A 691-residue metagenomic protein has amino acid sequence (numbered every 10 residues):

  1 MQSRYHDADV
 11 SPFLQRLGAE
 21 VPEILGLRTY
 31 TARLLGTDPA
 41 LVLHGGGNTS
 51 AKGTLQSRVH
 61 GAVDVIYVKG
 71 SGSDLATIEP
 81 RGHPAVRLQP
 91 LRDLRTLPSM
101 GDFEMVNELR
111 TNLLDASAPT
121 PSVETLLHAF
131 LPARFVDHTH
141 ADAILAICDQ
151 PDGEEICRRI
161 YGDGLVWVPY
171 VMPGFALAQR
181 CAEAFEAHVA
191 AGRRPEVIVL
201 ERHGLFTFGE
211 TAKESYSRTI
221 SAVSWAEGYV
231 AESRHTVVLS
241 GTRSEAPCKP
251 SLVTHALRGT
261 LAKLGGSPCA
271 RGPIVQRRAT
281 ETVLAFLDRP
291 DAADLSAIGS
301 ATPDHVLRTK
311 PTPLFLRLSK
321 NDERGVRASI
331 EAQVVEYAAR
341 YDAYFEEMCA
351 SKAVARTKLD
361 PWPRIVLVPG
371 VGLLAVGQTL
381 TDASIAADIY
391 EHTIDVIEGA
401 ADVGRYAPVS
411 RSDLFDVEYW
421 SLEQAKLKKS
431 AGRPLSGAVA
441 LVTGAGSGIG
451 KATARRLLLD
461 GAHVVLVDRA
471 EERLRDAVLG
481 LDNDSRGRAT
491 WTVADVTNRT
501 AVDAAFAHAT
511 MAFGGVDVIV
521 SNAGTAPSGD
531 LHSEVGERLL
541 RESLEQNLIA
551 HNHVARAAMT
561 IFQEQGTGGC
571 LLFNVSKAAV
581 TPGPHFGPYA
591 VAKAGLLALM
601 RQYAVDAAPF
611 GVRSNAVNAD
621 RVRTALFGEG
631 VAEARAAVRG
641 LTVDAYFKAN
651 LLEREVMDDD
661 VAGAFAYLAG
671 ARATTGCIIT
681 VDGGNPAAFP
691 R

Functional and structural regions predicted by a protein language model:
M1-A440, A452: Glycine-rich flexible loops
F513, R654-V681, P686: C-terminal substrate-recognition "lid" of short-chain dehydrogenase/reductases
T525, G536-N552, L572, L596 (+2 more regions): Catalytic Tyr-X3-Lys loop
A526-R541, E564, H585-P588: Conserved mid-core segment of classical short-chain dehydrogenase/reductases
A555, A592, M600: Active-site helix of classical SDR
T560, V605-D606: Alpha-helical segment proximal to the catalytic Tyr-Lys
S576: Residue(s) in the substrate-gating loop at a strand-loop-helix junction that position the organic substrate next
A608, R613, A673-C677: Short, small/polar-rich loop/turn modules that mediate ligand/substrate recognition or access, typified
